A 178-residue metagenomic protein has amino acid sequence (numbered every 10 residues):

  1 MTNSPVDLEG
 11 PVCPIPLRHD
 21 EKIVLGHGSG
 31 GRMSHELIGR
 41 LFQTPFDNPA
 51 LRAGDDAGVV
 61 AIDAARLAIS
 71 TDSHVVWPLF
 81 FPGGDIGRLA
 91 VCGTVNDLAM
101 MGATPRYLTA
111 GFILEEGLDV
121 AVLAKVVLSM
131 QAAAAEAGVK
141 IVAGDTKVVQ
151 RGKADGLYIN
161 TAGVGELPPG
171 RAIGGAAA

Functional and structural regions predicted by a protein language model:
M1-L8, L17, H35: Helix-rich terminal scaffold detector
P14-G26: Generic N-terminal amphipathic, Lys/Arg-enriched alpha-helix
V24, S29-A178: Glycine-rich phosphate/pyrophosphate-binding loop regions near the starts of catalytic domains
